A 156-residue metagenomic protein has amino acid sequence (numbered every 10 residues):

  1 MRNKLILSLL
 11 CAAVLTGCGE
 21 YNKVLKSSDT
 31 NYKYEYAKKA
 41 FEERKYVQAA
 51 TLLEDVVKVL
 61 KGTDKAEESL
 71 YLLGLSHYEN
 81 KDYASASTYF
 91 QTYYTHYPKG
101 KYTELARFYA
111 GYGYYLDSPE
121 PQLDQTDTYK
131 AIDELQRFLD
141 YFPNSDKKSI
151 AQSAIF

Functional and structural regions predicted by a protein language model:
R2-L7, V14-F156: Acidic, polar-rich low-complexity tracts and alpha-helical solenoid repeat scaffolds
